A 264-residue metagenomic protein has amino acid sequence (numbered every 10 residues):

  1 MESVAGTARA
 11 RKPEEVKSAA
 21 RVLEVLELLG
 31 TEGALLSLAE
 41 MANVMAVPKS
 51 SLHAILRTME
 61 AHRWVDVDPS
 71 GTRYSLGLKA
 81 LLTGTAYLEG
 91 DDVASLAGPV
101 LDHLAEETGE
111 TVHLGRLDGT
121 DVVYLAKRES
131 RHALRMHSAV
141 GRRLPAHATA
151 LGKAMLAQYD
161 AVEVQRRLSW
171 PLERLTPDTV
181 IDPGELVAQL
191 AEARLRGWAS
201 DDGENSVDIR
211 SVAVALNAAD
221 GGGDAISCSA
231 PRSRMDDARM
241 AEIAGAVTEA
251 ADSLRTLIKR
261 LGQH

Functional and structural regions predicted by a protein language model:
M1-S95, D252-R260: N-terminal helix-turn-helix
E2-A5, A133-N205: Short, solvent-exposed recognition segments
E15-A19, R73, G77, G90 (+8 more regions): Short, structured helix-loop boundary elements
L28, V44, S95-E107, Q158 (+4 more regions): Amphipathic alpha-helical regulatory segments at dimerization interfaces that relay allosteric signals between sensory
V65-V67, L114-G115, L216: A structural signal for short hydrophobic beta-strand segments in well-ordered beta-sheet cores
S70-W170: Amphipathic alpha-helical effector-binding/dimerization core of metabolite-sensing transcriptional regulators
D182-A251: Extended hydrophobic
Q263-H264: Signal-transducing coiled-coil/dimerization helices and immediately adjacent hinge/linker segments that couple sensory
